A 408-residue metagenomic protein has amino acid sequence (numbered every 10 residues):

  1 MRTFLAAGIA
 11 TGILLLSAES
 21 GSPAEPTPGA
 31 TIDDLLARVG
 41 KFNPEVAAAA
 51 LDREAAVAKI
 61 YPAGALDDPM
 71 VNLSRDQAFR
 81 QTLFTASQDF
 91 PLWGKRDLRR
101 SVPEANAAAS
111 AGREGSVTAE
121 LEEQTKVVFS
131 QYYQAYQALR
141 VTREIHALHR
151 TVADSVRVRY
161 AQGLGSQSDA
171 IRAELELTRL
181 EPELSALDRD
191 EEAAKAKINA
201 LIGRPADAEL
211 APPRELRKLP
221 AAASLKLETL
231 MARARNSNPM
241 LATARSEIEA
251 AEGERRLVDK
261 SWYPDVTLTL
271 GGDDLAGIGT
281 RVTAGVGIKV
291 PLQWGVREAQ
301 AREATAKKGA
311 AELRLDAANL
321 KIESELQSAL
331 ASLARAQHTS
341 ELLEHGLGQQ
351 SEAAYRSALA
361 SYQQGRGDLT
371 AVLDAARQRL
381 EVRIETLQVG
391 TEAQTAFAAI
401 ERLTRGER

Functional and structural regions predicted by a protein language model:
M1-K41, A65, D188-R233, E401-R408: Terminal intrinsically disordered/low-complexity segments used for targeting and assembly
T3, E120-R233, A329-A336, S340 (+1 more regions): Periplasmic alpha-helical coiled-coil/stalk elements that build and connect Gram-negative outer-membrane
G29, D33-L36, N43, F90 (+22 more regions): Heptad-repeat register of long alpha-helical coiled-coils used for dimerization/oligomerization in large scaffolding
D33-K41, V102, G165, A170 (+4 more regions): Amphipathic alpha-helical coiled-coil scaffold segments and their short linker/junction regions
A37-A47, E54-P69, F84-V102, G112-A119 (+7 more regions): A glycine-/polar-enriched beta->alpha junction
A48-A63, V117-E144, R150-D154, V158 (+5 more regions): Amphipathic alpha-helical coiled-coil segments
M70, L83-T85, F129, T267 (+2 more regions): Membrane-embedded beta-strand positions in outer-membrane beta-barrel channels/transporters
L73-L83, E247, D273-T283: Solvent-exposed loop/turn segments connecting transmembrane beta-strands in outer-membrane beta-barrel proteins
